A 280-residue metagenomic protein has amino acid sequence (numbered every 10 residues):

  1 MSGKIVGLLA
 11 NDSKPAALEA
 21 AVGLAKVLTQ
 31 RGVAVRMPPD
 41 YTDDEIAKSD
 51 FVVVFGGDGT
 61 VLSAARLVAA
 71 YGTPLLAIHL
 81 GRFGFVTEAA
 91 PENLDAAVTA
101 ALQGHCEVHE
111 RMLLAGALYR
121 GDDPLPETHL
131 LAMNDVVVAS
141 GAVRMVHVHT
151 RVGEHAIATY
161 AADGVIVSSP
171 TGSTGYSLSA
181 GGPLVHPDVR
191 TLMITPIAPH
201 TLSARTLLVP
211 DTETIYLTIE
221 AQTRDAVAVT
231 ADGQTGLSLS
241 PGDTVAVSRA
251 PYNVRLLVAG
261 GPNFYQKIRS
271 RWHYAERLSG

Functional and structural regions predicted by a protein language model:
M1-F51, F55, S63, P91-E107 (+1 more regions): ATP/NTP phosphate-donor binding region
N11, V53, G57, H79 (+2 more regions): A residue-level signal for conserved active-site and pocket-lining positions in enzyme catalytic cores
S13, D58-T60, F83, T171-S173: Short glycine-rich anion-binding loops that position phosphate/pyrophosphate groups of nucleotides and phosphorylated
V52, L75, V165-I166: Short, well-ordered beta-strand core segments
R66-L80: A short, gly/pro- and small-residue-rich
F83-D163: Catalytic core of DAGKc-family lipid kinases
L130, V138, A156, R205-G280: ATP/nucleoside-binding phosphotransfer catalytic cores, i.e., glycine-rich phosphate-binding loops
A158-S203: Gly/Ser/Thr-rich active-site loops/lids in small-molecule metabolic enzymes that frequently grip phosphoryl groups
